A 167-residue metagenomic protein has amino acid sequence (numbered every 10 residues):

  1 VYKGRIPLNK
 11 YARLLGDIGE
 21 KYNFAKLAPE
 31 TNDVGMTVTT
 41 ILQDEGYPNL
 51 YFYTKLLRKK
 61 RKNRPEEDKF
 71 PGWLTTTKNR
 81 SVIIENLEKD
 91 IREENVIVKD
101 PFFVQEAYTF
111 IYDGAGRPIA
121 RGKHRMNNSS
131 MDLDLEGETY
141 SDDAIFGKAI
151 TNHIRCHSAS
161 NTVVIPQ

Functional and structural regions predicted by a protein language model:
V1-I119: Mg2+-dependent endonuclease catalytic cores in nucleic-acid-processing enzymes, primarily RNase H-like
K99-Q167: Charge-patterned, long linear interaction tracts outside catalytic cores
